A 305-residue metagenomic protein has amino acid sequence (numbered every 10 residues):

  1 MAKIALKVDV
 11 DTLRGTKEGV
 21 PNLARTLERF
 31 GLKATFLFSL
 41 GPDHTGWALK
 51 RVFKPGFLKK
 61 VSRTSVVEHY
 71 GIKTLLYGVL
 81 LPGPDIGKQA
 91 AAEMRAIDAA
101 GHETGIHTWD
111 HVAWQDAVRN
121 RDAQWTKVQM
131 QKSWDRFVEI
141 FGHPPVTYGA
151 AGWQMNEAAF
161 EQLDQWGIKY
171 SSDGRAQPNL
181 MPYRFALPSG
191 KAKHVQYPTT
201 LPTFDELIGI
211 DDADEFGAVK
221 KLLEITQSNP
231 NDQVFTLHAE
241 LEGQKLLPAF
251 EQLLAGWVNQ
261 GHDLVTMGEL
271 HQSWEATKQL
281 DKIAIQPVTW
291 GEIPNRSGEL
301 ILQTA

Functional and structural regions predicted by a protein language model:
M1-T147, G152-V195, A213-F235, E242-A305: Catalytic alpha-helical scaffold of carbohydrate-active enzymes acting on polysaccharides/glycoconjugates
Q196-I210: Positively charged, amphipathic and often flexible ligand-engagement surfaces
P202, E240-E242: Short, glycine-/Ser/Thr-/acidic-enriched flexible segments
